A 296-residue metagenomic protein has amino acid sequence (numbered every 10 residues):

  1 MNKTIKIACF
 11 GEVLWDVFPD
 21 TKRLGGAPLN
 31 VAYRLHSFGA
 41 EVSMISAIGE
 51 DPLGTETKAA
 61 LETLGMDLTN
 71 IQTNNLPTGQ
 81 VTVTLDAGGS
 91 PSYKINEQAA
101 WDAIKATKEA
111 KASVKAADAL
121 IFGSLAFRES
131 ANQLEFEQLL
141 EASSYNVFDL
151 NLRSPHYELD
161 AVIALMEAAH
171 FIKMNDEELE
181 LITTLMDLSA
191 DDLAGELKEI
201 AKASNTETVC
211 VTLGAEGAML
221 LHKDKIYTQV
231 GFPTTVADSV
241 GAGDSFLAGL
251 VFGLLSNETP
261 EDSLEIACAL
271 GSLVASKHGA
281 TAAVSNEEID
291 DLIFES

Functional and structural regions predicted by a protein language model:
M1-A8, A60-T63, L68-I71, A87-I226 (+1 more regions): Ribokinase/PfkB-type carbohydrate-kinase core domain
M1-I5, A190-S296: Conserved phosphate-binding/catalytic region of the ribokinase-like
I7, V17-V81, L85-S90, Q98-W101 (+1 more regions): Substrate-binding N-lobe of the ribokinase-like
G11-W15: Short polar catalytic/cofactor-binding loops
V17, K94, I182-L185, L250 (+2 more regions): Residues that scaffold the ATP/ADP-binding catalytic core of kinase and kinase-like folds
P28, A32, G54, G79 (+5 more regions): A general structural signal for well-ordered alpha-helical segments in protein cores
N30-Y33, K115, E167, E261 (+3 more regions): A broad detector of short, well-ordered amphipathic alpha-helices that serve as recognition/interaction surfaces
I45, I95, Q229: Hydrophobic residues at beta-strand termini and immediately following loops that shape nucleotide-binding pockets
